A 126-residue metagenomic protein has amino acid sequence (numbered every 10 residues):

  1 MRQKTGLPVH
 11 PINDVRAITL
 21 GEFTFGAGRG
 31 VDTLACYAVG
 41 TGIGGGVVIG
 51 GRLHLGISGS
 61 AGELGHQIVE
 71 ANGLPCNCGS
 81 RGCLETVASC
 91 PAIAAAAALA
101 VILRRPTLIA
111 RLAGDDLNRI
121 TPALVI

Functional and structural regions predicted by a protein language model:
M1-A95: Phosphate-binding/catalytic loop of phosphoryl-transfer enzymes
E85-I126: A mobile "lid/hinge" subdomain adjacent to the ATP/sugar-phosphate binding pocket shared across diverse ATP-dependent
